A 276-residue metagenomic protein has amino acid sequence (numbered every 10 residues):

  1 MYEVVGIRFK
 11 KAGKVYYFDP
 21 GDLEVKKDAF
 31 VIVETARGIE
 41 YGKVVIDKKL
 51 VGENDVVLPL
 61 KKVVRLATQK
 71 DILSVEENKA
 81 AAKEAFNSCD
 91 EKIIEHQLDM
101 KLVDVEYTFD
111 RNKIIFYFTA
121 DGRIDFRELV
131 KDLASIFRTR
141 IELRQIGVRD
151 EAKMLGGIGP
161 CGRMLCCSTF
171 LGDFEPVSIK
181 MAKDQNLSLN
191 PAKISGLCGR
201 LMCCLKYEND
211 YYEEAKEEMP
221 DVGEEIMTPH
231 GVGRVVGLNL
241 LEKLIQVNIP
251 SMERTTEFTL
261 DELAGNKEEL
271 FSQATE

Functional and structural regions predicted by a protein language model:
M1-P191: Acidic-enriched and Gly/Ser
Y16-Y17, M252-A264: A short macromolecule-binding patch
T35-E40, E224-V232: Short coil-to-beta-strand transition motifs
K48-G52, L238-K243: Short, conserved beta-turn/loop elements at beta-strand boundaries and strand-helix junctions
G157, C161-T228, V236: Conserved glycine-centered short motifs in functionally critical loops
V236-G237, F271: Mixed-charge, low-complexity intrinsically disordered segments
N239-E257: Basic/aromatic-rich interaction segments and small domains that mediate binding to polyanionic partners
F258-E276: Intrinsically disordered, low-complexity linker and terminal regions at domain boundaries
